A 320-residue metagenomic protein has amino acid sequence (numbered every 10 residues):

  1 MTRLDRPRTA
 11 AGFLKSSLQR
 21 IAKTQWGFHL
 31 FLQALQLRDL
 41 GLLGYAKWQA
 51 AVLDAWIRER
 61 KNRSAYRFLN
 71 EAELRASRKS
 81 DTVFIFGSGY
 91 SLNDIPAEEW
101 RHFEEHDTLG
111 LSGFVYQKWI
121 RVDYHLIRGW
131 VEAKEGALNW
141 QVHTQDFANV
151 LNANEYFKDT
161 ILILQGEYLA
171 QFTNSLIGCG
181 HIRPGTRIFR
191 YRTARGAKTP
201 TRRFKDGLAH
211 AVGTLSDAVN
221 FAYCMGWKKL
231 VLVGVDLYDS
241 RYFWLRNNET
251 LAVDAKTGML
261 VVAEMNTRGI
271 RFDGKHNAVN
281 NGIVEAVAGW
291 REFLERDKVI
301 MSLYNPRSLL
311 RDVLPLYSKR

Functional and structural regions predicted by a protein language model:
L4-R320: Metal-ion/cofactor- or nucleotide/acyl-coenzyme-handling active-site neighborhoods
